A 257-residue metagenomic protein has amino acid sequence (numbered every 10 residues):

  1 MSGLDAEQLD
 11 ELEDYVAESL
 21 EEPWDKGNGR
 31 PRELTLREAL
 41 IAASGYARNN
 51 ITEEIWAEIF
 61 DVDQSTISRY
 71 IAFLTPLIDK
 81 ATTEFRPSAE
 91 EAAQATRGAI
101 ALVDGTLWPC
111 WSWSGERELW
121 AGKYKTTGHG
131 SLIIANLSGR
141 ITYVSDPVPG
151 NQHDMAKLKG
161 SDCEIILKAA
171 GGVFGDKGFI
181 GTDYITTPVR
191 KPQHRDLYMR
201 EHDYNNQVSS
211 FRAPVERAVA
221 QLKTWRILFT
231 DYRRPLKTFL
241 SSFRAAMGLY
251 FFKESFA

Functional and structural regions predicted by a protein language model:
M1, P31-R32, G45, F60-D63: Short secondary-structure transition/capping motifs
M1-R30: Charged, often Cys/His-bearing segments associated with DNA-binding zinc-finger transcription factors
D5, T35, Y198-R200: Ser/Thr-centered flexible coil motifs
E13, A43-S44, K159: A cross-family signal for key residues in well-ordered alpha-helices that form functional helical elements
P23-N28, N50-A57: Glycine-/proline-rich flexible loop or hinge segments
T35-N50: Short, amphipathic alpha-helical "recognition" segments used to contact nucleic acids or chromatin
T52-A257: Short, well-ordered secondary-structure "scaffold" segments embedded in the functional core of diverse domains
